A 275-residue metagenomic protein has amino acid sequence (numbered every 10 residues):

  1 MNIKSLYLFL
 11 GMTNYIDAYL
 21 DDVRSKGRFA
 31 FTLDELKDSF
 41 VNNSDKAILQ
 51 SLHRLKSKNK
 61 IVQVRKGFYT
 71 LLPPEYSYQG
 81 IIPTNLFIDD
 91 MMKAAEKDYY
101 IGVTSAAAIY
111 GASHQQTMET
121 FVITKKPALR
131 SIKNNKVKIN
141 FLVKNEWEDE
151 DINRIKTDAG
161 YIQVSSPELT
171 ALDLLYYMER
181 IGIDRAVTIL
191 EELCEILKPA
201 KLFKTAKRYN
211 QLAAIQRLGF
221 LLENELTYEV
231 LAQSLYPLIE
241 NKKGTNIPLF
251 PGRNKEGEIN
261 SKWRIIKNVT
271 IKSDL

Functional and structural regions predicted by a protein language model:
M1-G11: Short, low-complexity, charged/polar intrinsically disordered tails
N2, I152-L275: Hydrophobic alpha-helical interaction segments
F9-D98, E195-Q216: Short beta-edge/loop segments at beta->alpha junctions of small alpha/beta modules that act as binding/recognition
L36, A106, A171: A residue-level signal for conserved active-site and pocket-lining positions in enzyme catalytic cores
V41, E96, G111, Y176-E179: Hydrophobic/aromatic-lined pockets within catalytic cores
S44-A47, H114-Q116, E179-G182: Short amphipathic alpha-helical segments with coiled-coil-like heptad repeat character
Q63-P74, N85-E146, K262-I265: Short gly/ser-rich loop at a beta-strand->alpha-helix junction or flexible surface loop bordering the NTP-binding
